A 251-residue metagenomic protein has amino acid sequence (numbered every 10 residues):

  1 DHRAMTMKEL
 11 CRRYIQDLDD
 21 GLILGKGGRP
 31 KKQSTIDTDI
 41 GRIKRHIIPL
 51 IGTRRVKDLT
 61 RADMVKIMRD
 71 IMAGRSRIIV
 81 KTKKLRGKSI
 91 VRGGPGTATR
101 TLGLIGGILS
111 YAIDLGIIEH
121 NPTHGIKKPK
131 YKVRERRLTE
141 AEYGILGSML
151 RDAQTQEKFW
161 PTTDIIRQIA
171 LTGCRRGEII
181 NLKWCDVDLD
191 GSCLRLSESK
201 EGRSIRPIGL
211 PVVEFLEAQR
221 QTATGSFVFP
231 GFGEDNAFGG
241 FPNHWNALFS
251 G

Functional and structural regions predicted by a protein language model:
D1-D58, A62, E234: N-terminal DNA-binding module of tyrosine recombinases/phage integrases
R3, M7, C11, K32-T35 (+10 more regions): Hydrophobic (often cysteine-bearing) scaffold residues that line and stabilize catalytic clefts of nucleotide/cofactor
M5, P129-K130, R137-E140, R195-G202 (+2 more regions): Catalytic-site neighborhood detector that most strongly recognizes the C-terminal catalytic loop/helix of tyrosine
G27-I48, D63-V65, V80-R86, G93-Y111 (+3 more regions): Non-catalytic DNA-binding core/recognition domains of DNA-processing enzymes
T53, I108-Y111, L115: Alpha-helix C-caps/helix-loop-beta hinges
K57-M72, H124-K127: Short, conserved phosphate-binding/catalytic loop or strand-edge motifs used in phosphoryl-/nucleotidyl-transfer
A73, R77-L104, D114-R176, I180 (+3 more regions): Basic, Lys/Arg- and aromatic-enriched nucleic-acid-binding interface segment
T139-G144, G191, P207-G251: Active-site/catalytic core of tyrosine-dependent DNA strand-transfer enzymes
